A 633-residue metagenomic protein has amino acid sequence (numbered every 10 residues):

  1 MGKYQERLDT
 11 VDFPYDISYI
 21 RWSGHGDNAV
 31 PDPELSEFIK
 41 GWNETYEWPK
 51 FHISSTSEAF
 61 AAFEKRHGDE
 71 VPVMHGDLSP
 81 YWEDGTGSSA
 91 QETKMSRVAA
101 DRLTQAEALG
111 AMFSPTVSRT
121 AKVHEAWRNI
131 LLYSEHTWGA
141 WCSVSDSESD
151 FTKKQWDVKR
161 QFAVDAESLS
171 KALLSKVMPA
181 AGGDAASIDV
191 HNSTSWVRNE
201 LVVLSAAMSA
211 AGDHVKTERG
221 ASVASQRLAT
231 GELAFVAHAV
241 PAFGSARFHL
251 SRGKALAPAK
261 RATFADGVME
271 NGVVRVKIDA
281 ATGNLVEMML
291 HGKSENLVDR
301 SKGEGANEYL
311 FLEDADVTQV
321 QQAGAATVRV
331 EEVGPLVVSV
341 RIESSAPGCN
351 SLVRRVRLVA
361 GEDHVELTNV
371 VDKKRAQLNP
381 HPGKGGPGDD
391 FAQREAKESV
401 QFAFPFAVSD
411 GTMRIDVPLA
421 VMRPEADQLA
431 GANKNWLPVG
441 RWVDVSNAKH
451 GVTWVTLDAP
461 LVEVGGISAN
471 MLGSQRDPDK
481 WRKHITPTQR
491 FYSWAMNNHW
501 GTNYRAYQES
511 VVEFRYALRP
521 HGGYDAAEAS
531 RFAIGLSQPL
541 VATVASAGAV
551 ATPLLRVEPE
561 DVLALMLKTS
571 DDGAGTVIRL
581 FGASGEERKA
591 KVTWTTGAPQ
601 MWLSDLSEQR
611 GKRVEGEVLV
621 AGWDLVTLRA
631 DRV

Functional and structural regions predicted by a protein language model:
M1-M178, S193, G451-T543: Catalytic grooves of carbohydrate-active enzymes
Y4, K171-V633: C-terminal (or distal) subdomains of carbohydrate-active enzymes
